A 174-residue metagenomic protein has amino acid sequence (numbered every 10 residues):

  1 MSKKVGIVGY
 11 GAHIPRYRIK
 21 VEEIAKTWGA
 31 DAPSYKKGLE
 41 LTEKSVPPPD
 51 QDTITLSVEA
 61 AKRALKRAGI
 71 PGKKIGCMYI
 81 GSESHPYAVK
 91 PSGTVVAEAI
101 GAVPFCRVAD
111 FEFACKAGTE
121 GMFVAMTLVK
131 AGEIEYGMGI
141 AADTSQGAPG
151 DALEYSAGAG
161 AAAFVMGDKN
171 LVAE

Functional and structural regions predicted by a protein language model:
M1-D50, E154-E174: Condensing-enzyme catalytic core mediating Claisen C-C bond formation in acyl metabolism
I7-G9, Y35, A64, M78 (+3 more regions): Buried hydrophobic positions in well-ordered alpha/beta secondary-structure cores of metabolic enzymes
H13, G81-Y87, F113-G118, A141-Q146 (+1 more regions): Acidic, glycine-rich active-site loops and adjacent beta-strand->loop/helix elements that engage anionic groups
R18-I19, V89-S92, F123, A148-E154: Short acidic, glycine/serine/threonine-rich loops at helix termini
S34-D52, E83-G137: Conserved catalytic cysteine-centered active-site region of acyl-thioester-dependent Claisen-condensing enzymes
A60-G76: Phosphate/pyrophosphate-binding loops at sites that engage ATP/ADP/AMP, CoA/4′-phosphopantetheine, polyphosphate
K73-G81, R107-D110, E135-A142, E174: Beta-strand segments within the central parallel beta-sheet cores of soluble alpha/beta enzyme folds
K130-F164, K169: Flexible, glycine-rich active-site loops centered on histidine and acidic residues that chelate a metal or position
